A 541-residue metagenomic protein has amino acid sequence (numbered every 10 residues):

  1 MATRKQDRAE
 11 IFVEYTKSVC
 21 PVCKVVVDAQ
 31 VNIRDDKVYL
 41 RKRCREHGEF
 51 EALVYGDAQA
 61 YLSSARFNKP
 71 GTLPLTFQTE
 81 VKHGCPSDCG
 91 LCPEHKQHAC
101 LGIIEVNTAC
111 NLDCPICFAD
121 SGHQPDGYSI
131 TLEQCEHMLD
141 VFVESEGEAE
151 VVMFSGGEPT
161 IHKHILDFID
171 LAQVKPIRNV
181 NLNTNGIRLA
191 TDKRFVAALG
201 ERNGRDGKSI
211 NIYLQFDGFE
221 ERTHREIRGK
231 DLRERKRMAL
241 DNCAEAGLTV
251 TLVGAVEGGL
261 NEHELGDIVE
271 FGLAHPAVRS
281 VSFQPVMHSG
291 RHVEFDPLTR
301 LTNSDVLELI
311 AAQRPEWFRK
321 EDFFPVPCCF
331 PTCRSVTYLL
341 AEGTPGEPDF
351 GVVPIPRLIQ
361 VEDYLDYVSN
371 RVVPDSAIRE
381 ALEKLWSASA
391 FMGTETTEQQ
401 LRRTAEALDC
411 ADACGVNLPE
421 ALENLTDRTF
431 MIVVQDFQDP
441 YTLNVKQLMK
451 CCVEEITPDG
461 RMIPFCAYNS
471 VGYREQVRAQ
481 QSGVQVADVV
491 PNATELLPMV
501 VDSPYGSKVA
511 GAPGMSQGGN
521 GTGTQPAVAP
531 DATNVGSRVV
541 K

Functional and structural regions predicted by a protein language model:
M1-K82, L340-K541: Radical SAM enzyme core and accessory elements
N32, D36-D57, F67, G71-T184 (+2 more regions): Conserved alpha-helical substructure of the radical SAM core
V106, F118-S121, G156, T184 (+5 more regions): Glycine-rich, histidine-containing beta strand-loop boundary motifs that form or position
N111, F219, E257-G259, H288 (+2 more regions): Short, solvent-exposed loop/turn segments at secondary-structure junctions
D120-P125, F219-R222, H288-S289: A short, flexible beta-alpha/helix-coil linker loop
E136-M153, H162-P285: Radical SAM/AdoMet-radical enzyme domain recognition
I227-K230, E245-N424, S537-V540: Radical SAM enzyme [4Fe-4S]-AdoMet core and its adjacent flexible, acidic and glycine-rich loops/tails across
